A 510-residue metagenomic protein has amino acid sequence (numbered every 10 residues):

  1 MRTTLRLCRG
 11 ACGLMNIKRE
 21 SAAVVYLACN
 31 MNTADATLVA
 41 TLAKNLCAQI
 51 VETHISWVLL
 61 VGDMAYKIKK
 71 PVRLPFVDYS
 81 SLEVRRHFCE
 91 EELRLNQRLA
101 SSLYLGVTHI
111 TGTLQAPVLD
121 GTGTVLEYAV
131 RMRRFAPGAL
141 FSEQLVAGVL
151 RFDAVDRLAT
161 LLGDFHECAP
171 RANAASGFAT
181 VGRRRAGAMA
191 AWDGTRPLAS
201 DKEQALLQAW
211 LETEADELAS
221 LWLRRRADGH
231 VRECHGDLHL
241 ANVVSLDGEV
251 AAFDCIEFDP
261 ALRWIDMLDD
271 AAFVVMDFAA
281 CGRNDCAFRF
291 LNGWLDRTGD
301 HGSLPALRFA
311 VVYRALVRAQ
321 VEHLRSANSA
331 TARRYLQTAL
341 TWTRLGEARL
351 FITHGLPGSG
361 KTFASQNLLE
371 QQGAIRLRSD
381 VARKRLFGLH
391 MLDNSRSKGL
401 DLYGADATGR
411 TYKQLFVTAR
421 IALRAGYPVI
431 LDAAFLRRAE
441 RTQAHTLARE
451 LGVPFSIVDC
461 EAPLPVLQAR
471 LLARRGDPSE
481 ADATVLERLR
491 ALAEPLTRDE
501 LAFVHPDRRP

Functional and structural regions predicted by a protein language model:
A34-H235, L240-Y313: Conserved ATP-binding subdomain of kinase catalytic cores across diverse folds
Q320-P357: ATP/Mg2+ or Mg2+-diphosphate-binding catalytic cores that bind nucleotide phosphates or diphosphates via glycine-rich
K361: Conserved lysine of the Walker
A364: Hydrophobic positions on the alpha1 helix immediately C-terminal to the Walker A/P-loop
L369-Y427, A469-L471: Conserved substrate/cofactor phosphate-moiety recognition/catalytic segment in nucleotide-dependent phosphotransferases
L451-R470: Conserved phosphate-donor/acceptor-positioning beta-strand/loop module used by diverse small-molecule
A473-P510: Small-molecule kinase domains that catalyze NTP-dependent phosphoryl transfer to phosphate-bearing small molecules
